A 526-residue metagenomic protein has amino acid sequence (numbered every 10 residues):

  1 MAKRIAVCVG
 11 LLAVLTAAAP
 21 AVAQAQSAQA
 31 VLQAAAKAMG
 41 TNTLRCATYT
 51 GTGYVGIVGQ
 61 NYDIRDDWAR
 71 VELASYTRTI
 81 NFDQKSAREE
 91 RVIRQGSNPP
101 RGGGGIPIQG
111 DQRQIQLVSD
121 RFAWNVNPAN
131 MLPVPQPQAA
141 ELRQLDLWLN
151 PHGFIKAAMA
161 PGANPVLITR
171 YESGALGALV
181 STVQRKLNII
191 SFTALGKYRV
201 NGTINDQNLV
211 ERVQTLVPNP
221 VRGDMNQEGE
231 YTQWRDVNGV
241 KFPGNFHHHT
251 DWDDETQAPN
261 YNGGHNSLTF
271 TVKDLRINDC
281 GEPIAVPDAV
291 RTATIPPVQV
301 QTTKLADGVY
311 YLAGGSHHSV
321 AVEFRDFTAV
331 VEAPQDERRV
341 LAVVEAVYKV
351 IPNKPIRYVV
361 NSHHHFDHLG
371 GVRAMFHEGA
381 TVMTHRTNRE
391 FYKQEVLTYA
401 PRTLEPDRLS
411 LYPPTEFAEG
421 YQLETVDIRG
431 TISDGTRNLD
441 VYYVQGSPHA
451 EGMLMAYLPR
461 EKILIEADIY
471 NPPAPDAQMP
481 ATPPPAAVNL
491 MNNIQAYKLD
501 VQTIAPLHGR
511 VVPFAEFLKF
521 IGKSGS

Functional and structural regions predicted by a protein language model:
C8-A18: Bacterial N-terminal signal peptides
Q24-Q33, G103-R113, L117-V200, D206 (+5 more regions): Flexible, processing/modification-adjacent segments and terminal tails in exported/periplasmic/extracellular proteins
K37, T41-M131, V166-A178, E337: N-terminal mature ectodomain segment of secretory-pathway/periplasmic proteins
L179-V286, L454-P459, E466-A467, P472-P473 (+1 more regions): Gly/Pro-enriched, hydrophobic low-complexity segments that function as extracytoplasmic propeptides/linkers
N262-R325: Zn-dependent metallo-beta-lactamase
T303-K349, M453-P472: Conserved beta-strand hairpin/beta-sheet module of binuclear metal-dependent hydrolase folds, prominently
R338-M383, T425, A496-Q502: Active-site metal-binding motif and surrounding structural segment of the metallo-beta-lactamase
M491-S526: Divalent-metal (often Zn2+) His-rich catalytic cores of metallo-beta-lactamase-fold enzymes
